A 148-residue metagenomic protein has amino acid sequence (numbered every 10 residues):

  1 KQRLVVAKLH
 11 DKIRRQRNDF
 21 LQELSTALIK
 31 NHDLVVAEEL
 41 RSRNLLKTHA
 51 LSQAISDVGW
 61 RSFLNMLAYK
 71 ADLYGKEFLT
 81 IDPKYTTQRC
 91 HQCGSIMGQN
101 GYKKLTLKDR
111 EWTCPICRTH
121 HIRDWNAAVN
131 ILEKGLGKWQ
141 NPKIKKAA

Functional and structural regions predicted by a protein language model:
K1-A148: Positively charged, helix-rich recognition surfaces that bind polyanionic ligands
